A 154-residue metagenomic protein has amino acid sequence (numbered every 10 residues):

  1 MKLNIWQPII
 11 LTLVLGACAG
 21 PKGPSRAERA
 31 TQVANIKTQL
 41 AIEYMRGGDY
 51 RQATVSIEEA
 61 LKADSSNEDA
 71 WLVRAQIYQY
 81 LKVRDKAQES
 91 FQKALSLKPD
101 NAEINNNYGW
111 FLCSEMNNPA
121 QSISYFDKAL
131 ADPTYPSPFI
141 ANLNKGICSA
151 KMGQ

Functional and structural regions predicted by a protein language model:
G16-A34: Bacterial Sec signal peptide processing site at the extreme N-terminus
A27, V33-A34, E68-D69, A102-E103 (+1 more regions): Helix-start (N-cap) detector for alpha-helical repeat units in TPR-like alpha-solenoids, especially tetratricopeptide
R29, A63, L97, D132-T134: Structural marker of alpha-solenoid helical repeat scaffolds
Q32-A63: Alpha-helical segment of the N-proximal tetratricopeptide repeat
Q39, V73, N107, N142-N144: Canonical tetratricopeptide repeat
I42, Q76, W110-F111, I147: Residue-level recognition of tetratricopeptide repeat
M45, L72, Q79, C113-S114 (+1 more regions): Position-specific recognition of the canonical hydrophobic site in helix A of tetratricopeptide repeat
G48-V55, L81-K93, M116-K128, M152-Q154: Structural signature of tandem alpha-helical TPR/SEL1-like repeats, specifically the intra-repeat loop/turn
